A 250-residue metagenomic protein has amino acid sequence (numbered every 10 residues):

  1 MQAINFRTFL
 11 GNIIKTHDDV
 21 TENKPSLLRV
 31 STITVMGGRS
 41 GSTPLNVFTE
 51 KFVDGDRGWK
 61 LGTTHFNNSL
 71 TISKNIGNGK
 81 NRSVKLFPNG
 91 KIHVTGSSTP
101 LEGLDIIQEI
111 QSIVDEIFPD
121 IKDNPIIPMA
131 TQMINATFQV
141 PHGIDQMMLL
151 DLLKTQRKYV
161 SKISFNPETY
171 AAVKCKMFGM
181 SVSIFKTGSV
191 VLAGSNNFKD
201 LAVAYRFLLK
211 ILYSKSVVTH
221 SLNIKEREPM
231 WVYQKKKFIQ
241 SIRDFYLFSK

Functional and structural regions predicted by a protein language model:
M1-S189, S195-K250: Intrinsically disordered, low-complexity polar/charged tails and linkers
